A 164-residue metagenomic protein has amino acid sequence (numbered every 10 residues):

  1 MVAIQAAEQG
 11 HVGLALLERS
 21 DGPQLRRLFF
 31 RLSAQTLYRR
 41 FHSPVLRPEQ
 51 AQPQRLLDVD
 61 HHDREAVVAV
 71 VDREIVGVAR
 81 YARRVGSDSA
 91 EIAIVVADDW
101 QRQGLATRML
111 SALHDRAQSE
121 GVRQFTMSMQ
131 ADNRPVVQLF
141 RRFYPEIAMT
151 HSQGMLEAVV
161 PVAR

Functional and structural regions predicted by a protein language model:
M1-R164: Long, contiguous binding/interaction regions
